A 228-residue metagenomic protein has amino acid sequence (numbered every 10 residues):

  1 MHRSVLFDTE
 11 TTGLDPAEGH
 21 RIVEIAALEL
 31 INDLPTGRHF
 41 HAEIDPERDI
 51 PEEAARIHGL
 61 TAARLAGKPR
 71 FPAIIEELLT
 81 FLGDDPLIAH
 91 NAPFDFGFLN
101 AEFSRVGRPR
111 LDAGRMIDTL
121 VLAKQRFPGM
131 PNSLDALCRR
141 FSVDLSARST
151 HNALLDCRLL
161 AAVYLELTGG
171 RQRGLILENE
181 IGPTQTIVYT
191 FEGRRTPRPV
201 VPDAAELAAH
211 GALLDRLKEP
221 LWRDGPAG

Functional and structural regions predicted by a protein language model:
M1-G114, K124-P128, A136-H151: Conserved non-catalytic scaffold segment of RNase H-like nuclease domains
I75, P131-L134, L207-H210: Alpha-helix initiation and N-capping motif
P86-A89, P93, F98, E102-F103 (+1 more regions): Acidic, Mg2+-coordinating catalytic module of metal-dependent nucleases/exonucleases that use a two-metal-ion mechanism
P128, H151-L154, V200-A204: Short, well-ordered coil↔helix boundary/capping segments
E166-G228: Acidic two-metal-ion nuclease catalytic site recognized across multiple nuclease folds, prominently DnaQ/RNase D-T
